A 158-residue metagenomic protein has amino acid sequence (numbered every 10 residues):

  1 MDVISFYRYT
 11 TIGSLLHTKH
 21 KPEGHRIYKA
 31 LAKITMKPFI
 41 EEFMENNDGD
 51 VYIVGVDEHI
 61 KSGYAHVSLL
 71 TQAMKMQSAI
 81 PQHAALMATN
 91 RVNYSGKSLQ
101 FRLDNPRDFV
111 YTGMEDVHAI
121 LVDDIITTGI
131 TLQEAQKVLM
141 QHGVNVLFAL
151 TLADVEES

Functional and structural regions predicted by a protein language model:
M1-Y52, A85-V117, A153-S158: Active-site-facing substrate-recognition patch
H25, K61-Y64, G129, S158: Loop/helix-junction capping segments adjacent to catalytic residues or to phosphate/diphosphate-binding pockets
Y52-V56, I120-D123: Acidic beta-strand-to-loop metal/phosphate-binding motif
G55-V67: Glycine-rich phosphate-binding loops at beta-strand->alpha-helix junctions
L70-N93: Histidine/lysine/aspartate-rich catalytic loop segments that bind and position anionic ligands
P81-Q82, A119, V146-L147: Hydrophobic anchor at the start of a short beta-strand that flanks the dinucleotide cofactor-binding loop
L121-A135: A phosphate-binding catalytic loop at a beta-strand-loop-alpha-helix junction that coordinates phosphoryl groups
Q133-S158: PRPP-dependent phosphoribosyltransferase catalytic core
